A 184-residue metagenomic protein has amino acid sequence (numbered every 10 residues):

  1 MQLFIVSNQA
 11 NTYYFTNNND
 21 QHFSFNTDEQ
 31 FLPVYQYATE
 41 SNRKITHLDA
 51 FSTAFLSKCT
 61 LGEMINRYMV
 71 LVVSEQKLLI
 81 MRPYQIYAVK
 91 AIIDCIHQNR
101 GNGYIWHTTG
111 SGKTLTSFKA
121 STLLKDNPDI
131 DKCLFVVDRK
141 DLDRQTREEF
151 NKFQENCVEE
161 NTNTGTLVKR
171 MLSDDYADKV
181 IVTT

Functional and structural regions predicted by a protein language model:
M1-K132, D141-C157, D175-V180: ATP-dependent helicase/translocase motor core
K140, N161-M171, T184: Conserved helicase motor
